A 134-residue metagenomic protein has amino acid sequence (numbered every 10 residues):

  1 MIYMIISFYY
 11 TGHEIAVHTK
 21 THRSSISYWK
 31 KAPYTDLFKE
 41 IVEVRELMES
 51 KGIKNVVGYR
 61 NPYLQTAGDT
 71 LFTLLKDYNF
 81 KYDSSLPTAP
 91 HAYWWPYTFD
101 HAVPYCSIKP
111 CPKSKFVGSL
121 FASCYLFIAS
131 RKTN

Functional and structural regions predicted by a protein language model:
M1-T70, Y78-K81, S85-P104, P110-T133: Metal-dependent polysaccharide deacetylase catalytic core of the NodB/CE4 family, i.e., the active-site-bearing domain
